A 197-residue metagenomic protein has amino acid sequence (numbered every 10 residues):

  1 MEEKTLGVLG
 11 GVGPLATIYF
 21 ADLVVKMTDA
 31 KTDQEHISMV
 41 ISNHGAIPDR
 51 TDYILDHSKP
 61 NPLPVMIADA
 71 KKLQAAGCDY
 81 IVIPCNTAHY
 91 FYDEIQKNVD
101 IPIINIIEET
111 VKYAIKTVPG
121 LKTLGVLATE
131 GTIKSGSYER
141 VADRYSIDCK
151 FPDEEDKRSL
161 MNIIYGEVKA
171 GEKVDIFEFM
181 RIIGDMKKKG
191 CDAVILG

Functional and structural regions predicted by a protein language model:
M1-G197: Non-catalytic structural scaffold of enzyme domains
